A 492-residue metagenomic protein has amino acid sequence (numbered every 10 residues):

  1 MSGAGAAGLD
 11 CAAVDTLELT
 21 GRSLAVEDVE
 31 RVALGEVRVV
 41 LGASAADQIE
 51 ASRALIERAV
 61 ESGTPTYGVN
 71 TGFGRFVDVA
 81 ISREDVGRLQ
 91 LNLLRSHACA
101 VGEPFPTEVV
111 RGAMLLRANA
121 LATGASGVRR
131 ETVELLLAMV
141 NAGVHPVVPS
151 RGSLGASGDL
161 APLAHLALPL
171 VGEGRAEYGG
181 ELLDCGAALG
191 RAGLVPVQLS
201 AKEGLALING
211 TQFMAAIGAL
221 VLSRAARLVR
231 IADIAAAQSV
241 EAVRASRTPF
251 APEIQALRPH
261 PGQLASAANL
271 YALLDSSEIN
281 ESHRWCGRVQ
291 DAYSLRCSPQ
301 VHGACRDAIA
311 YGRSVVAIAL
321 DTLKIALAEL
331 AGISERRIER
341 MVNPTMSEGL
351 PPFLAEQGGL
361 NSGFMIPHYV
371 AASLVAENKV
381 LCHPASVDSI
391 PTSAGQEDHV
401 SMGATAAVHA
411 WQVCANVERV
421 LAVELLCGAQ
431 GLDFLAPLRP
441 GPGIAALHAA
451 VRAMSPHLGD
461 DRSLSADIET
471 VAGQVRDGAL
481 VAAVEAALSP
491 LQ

Functional and structural regions predicted by a protein language model:
M1-S2, G155: Intrinsically disordered, low-complexity proline-rich regions
G3-V60, P169-Q492: C-terminal auxiliary extensions adjacent to catalytic cores
L17, S23-V60, T64-V69, F73-R111 (+1 more regions): Residues that scaffold, gate, or flank divalent-cation-dependent active/transport sites
V29, L93, H97, V109 (+5 more regions): Short alpha-helical scaffolding segments that buttress acidic/His motifs in well-ordered protein cores
Y67-L89, S96-N119, P149-V171, G186 (+2 more regions): FAD-binding core of FAD-dependent oxidoreductases, characterized by glycine-rich FAD pyrophosphate-binding loops
L115-R129: Glycine-rich flavin
A125-R151: FAD-binding glycine-rich core of flavoenzymes that anchor FAD
V133, L137, S157-L163, V229 (+2 more regions): Hydrophobic, well-ordered secondary-structure segments
